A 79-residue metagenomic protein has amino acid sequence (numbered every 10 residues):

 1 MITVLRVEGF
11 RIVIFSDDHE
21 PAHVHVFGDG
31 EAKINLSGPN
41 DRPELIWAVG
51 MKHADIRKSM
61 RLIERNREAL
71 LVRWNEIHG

Functional and structural regions predicted by a protein language model:
M1-A22: Short, charged/polar N-terminal "headpieces" of proteins
I2-V4, R42-W47, N66: Generic preference for hydrophobic/aromatic residues in regular secondary structure cores
I12-S16, L36, L71-H78: Broad hydrophobic/π-residue packing in well-ordered secondary structure
F15-H53: A short, structured beta-strand/loop element
M51-G79: C-terminal structural segments of small proteins and small subunits
